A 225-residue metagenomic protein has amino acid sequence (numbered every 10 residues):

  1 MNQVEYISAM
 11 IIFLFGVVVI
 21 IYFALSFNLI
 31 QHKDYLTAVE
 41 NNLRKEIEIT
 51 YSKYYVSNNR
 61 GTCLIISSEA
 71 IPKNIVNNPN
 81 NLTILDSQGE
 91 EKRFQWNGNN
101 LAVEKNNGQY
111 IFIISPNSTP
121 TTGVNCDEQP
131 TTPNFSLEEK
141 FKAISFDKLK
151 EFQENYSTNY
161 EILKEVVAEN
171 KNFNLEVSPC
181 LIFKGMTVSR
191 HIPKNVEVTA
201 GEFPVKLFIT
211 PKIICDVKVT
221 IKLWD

Functional and structural regions predicted by a protein language model:
M1-V17: Glycine-centered recognition micro-motifs in short, flexible terminal segments and loops
I11, V18-D225: Long, compositionally biased, intrinsically disordered regions
